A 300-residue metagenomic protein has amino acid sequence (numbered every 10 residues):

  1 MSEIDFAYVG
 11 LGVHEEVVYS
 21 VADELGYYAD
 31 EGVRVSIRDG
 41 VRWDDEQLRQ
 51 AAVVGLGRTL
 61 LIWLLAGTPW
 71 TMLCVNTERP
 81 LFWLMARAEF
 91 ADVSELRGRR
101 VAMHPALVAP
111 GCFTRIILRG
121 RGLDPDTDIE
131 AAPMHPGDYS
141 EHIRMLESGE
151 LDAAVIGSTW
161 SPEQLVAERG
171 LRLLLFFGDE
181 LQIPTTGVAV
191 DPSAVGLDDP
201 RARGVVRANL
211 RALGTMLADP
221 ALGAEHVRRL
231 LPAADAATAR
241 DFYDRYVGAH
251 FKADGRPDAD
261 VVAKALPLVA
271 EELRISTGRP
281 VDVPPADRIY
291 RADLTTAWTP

Functional and structural regions predicted by a protein language model:
M1-I37, D258-P300: N-terminal hydrophobic or amphipathic helices and topogenic motifs
S2, Y8-V9, T77-A86, E168-V195 (+3 more regions): Periplasmic-binding protein-like
S2-P133, H142, D152-S158, L173-L174 (+1 more regions): Short, glycine-/small- and polar/acidic-enriched structural segments that line small-molecule recognition paths
E16, S20, L61, R115 (+4 more regions): Predominant activation on well-ordered alpha-helical scaffold segments within soluble catalytic domains
L118-R119, V166, R228, A270: Residue-level preference for well-ordered alpha-helical positions
E141-L230: Pocket-lining segment of extracytoplasmic ligand-binding domains
D198-S276: Secondary-structure end/capping motifs
